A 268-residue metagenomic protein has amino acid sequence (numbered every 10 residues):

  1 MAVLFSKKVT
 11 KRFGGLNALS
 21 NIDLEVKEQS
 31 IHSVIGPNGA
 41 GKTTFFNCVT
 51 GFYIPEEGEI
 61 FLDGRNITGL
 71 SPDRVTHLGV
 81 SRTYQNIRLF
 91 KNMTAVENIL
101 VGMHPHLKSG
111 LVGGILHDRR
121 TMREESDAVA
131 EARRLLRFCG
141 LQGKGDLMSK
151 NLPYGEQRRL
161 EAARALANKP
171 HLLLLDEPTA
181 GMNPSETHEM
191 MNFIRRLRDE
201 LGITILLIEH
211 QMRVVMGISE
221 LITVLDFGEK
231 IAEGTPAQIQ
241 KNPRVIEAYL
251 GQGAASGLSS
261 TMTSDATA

Functional and structural regions predicted by a protein language model:
M1-A268: Glycine-rich phosphate-binding loops of nucleotide-dependent enzymes
